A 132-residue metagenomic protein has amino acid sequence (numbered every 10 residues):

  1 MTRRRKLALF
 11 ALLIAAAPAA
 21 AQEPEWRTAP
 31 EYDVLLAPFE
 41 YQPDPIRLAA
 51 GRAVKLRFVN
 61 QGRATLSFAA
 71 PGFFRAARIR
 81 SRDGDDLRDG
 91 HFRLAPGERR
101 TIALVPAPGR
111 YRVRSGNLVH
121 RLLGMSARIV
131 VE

Functional and structural regions predicted by a protein language model:
M1-R3: N-terminal secretory signal peptides that target proteins for export/translocation
K6-L12: N-terminal export leaders
L12-A21: Hydrophobic h-region of N-terminal signal peptides that target proteins for export in Gram-negative bacteria
Q22-T28, E40, D89-E132: Extracellular/periplasmic metallocenter environments
P24-A53: N-terminal edge beta-strand
P38, R52, N60-G62, A70-F74 (+3 more regions): A mature extracytoplasmic/lumenal domain signature
D44-F68, E98-R110: Beta-strand cores of secreted/periplasmic/IMS beta-sandwich domains, seen most often in copper-related folds
R63-L94, L118-R128: Histidine- and aromatic-enriched segments that form or immediately flank copper-ligand environments
